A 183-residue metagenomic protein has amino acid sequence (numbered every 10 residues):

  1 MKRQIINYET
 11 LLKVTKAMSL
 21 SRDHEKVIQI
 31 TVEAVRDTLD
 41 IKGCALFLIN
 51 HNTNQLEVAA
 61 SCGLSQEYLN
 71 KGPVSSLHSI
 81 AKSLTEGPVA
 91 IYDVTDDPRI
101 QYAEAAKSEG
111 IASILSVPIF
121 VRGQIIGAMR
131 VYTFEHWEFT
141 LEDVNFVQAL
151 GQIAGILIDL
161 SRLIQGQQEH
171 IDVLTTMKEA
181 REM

Functional and structural regions predicted by a protein language model:
M1-I5, Y132-A149: Regulatory loop-to-helix N-cap segments in sensory/regulatory domains that couple ligand/signal detection
M1-K26, I126, G166-M183: Signal-transmission linkers at sensory-effector interfaces
T10-T15, D23-K42, L46: Amphipathic alpha-helical coiled-coil segments that mediate homodimerization and allosteric signal transmission
E33, A45-L69: GAF sensory/regulatory domain recognition with acknowledged cross-activation on helical regulatory dimers
Q66, Y92-A112, T133: Signal-transducing coupling segments at domain and membrane junctions
Q66-V89, Y102: Acidic/proline- and glycine-rich, intrinsically disordered low-complexity segments that serve as regulatory linkers
A112-F120: A short, aliphatic-rich beta-strand micro-motif
Q148-I156: Allosteric cytosolic regulatory segments
